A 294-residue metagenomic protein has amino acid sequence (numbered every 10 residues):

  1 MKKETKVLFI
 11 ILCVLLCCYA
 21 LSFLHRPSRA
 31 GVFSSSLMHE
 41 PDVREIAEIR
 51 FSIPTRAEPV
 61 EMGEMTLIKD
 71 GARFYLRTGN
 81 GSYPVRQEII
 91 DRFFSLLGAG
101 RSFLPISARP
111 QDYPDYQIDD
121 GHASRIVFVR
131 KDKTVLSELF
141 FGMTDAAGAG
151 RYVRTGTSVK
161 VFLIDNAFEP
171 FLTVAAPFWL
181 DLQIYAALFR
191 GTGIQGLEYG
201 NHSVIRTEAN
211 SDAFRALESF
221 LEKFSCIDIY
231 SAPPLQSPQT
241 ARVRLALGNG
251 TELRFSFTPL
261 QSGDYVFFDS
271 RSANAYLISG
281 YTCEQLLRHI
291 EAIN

Functional and structural regions predicted by a protein language model:
M1-N294: Secondary-structure "cap/kink" motif recognition
